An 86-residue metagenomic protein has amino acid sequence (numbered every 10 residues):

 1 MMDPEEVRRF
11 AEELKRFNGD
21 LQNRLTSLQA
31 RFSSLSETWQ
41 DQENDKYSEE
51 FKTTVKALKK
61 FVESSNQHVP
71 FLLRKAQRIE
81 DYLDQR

Functional and structural regions predicted by a protein language model:
M1-R86: N-terminal secretion-targeting helices of virulence/extracellular proteins, encompassing both classical Sec signal
